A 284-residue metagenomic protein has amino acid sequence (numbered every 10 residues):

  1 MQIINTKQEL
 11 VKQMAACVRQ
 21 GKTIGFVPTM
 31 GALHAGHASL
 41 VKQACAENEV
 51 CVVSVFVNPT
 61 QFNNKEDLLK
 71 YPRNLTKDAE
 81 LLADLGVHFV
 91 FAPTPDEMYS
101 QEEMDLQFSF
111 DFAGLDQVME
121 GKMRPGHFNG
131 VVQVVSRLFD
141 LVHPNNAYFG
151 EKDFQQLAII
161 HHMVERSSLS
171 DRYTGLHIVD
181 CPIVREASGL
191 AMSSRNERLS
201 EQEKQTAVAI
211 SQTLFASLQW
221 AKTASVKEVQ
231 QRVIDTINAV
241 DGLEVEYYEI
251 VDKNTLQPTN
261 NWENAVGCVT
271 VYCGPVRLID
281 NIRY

Functional and structural regions predicted by a protein language model:
Q2-G242, V251, T255, P275 (+1 more regions): Nucleotidyltransferase catalytic core that binds NTPs
Y248: Substrate/ligand-engaging "lid" and interaction regions
T259-A265: A short, glycine/Asx- and small/polar-enriched loop/turn that sits immediately N-terminal to a beta-strand
V266-Y284: Generic C-terminus detector
